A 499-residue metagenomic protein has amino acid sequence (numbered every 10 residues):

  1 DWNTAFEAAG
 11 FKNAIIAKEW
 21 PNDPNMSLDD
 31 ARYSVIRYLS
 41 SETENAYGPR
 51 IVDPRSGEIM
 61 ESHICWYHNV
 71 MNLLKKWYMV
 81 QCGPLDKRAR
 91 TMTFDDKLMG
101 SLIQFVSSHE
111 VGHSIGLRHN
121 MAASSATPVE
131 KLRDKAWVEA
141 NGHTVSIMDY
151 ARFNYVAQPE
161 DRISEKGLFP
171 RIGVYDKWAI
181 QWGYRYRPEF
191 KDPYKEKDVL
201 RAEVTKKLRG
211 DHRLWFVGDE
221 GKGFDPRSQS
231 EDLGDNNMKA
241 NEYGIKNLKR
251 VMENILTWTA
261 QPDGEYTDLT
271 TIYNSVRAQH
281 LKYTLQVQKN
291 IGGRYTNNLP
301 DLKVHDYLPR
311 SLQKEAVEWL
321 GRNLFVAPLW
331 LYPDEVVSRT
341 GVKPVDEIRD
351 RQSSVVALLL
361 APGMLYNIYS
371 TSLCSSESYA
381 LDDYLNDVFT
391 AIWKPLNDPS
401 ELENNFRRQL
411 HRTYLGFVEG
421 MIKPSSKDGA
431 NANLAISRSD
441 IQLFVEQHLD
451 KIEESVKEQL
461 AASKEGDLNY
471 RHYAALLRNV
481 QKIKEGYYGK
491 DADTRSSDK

Functional and structural regions predicted by a protein language model:
D1-S114, E139, H143, F153-V156 (+2 more regions): Metzincin-family zinc-dependent endopeptidase catalytic domain
Y38, P54, W66, H119 (+3 more regions): Generic structural "secondary-structure junction" signal
V111-T127: Catalytic Zn2+-binding segment of zinc metalloproteases
S124-K499: Conserved catalytic/binding loops enriched for acidic/polar residues
